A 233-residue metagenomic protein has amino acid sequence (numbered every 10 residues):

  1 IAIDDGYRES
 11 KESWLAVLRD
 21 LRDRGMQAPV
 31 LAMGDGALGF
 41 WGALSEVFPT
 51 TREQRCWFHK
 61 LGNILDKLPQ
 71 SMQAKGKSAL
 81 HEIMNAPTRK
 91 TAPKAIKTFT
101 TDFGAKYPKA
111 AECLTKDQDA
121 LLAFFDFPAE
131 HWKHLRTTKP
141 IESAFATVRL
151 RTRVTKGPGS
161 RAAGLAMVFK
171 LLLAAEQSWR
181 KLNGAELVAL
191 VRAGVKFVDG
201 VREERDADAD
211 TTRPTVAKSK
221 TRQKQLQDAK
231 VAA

Functional and structural regions predicted by a protein language model:
I1-G34, L38, G42, V47-T50 (+2 more regions): RNase H-like nuclease fold core
D5, D66-Q70, L135-I141: A short, ordered amphipathic alpha-helix with a cationic face
G6-E9, F48-R55, K67, L80-P87 (+1 more regions): Short, exposed beta-strand "edge-strand" segments with a Pro/Gly-rich flavor and a Y/T-containing core
R8-L15, G34-W41, F58, Q73 (+7 more regions): Amphipathic alpha-helical transducer elements in NTP-driven molecular machines
A28, R52, W132-L135: A generic hydrophobic-helix recognition signal that picks specific residues within alpha-helical hydrophobic
L31-L38, A43-A79: Conserved beta-strand -> loop -> alpha-helix junction used to position metal-binding or nucleic-acid-contacting
E82-A233: Acidic/histidine-rich catalytic cores and adjacent linkers of DNA breakage/strand-transfer/modification proteins
